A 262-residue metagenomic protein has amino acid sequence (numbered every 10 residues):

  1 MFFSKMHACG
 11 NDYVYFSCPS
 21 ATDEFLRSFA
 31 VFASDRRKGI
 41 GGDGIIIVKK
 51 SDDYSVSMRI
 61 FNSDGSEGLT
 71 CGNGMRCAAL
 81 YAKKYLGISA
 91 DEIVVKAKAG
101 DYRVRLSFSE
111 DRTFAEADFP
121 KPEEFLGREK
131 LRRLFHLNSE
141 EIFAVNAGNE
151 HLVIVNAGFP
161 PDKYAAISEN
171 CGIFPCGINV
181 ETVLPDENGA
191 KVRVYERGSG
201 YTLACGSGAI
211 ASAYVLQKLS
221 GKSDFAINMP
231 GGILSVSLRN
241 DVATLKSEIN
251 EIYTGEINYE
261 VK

Functional and structural regions predicted by a protein language model:
M1-D111, V145, L152-K262: A glycine-rich beta-to-alpha transition motif near the start of alpha/beta enzyme domains, typified by
A115-A117, L126, V242-L245: Hydrophobic alpha-helical packing residues
F119-P122, N146-E150: Conserved beta-alpha-beta core of the PfkB/ribokinase-like small-molecule kinase fold
K121-E141, D162-A166: Active-site glycine-rich loop that binds ribose-phosphate moieties when present
